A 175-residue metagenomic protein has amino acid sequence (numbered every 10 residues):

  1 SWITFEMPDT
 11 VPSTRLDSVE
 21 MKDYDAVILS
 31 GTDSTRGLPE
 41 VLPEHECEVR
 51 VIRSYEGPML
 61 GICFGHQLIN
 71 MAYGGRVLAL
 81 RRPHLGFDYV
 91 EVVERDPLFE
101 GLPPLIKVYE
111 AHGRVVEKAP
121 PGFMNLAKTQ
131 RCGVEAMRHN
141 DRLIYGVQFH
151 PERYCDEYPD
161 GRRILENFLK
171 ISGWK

Functional and structural regions predicted by a protein language model:
S1-E6, P151-K175: RNA-binding accessory domains that recognize and position tRNA/RNA substrates
W2-G61, Y73: Flexible gly/pro-rich beta->alpha loop and the following alpha-helix that scaffold active-site loops
A26, C47-R50, M124, R163-N167: Alpha-helical elements of Rossmann-like donor-binding domains used by nucleotide-donor carbohydrate transfer enzymes
T32, G57, R95, G173-W174: Generic structural signal for secondary-structure transition and capping sites
P43-C47, T129, D160, I164: Soluble or luminal CAZymes and related metallo-dependent hydrolases
R53, N70, E166: A cross-family signal for key residues in well-ordered alpha-helices that form functional helical elements
H66: Catalytic nucleophile loop
M71-P159, I171: Pocket-forming structural segment of enzyme catalytic cores
